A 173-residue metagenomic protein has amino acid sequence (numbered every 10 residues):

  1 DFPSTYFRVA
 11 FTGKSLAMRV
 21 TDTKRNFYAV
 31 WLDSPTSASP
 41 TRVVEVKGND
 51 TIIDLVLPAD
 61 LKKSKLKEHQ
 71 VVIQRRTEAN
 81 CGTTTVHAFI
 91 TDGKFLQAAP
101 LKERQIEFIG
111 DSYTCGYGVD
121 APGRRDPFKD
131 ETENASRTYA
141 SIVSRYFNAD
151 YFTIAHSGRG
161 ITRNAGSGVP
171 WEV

Functional and structural regions predicted by a protein language model:
D1-I109, Y113-A135: N-terminal secretory targeting modules
S4, R76-C81, V119, R124-V173: Conserved SGNH/GDSL esterase-like catalytic core that processes O-acyl groups on lipids and polysaccharides
